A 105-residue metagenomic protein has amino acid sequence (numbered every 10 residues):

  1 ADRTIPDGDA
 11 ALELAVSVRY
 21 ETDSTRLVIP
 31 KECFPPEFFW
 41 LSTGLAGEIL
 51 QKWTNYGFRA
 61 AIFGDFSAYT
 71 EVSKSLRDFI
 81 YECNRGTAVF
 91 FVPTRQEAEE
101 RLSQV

Functional and structural regions predicted by a protein language model:
A1-V105: Amphipathic, Lys/Arg-enriched alpha-helical "gate/interface" segment within cytosolic domains that mediates
